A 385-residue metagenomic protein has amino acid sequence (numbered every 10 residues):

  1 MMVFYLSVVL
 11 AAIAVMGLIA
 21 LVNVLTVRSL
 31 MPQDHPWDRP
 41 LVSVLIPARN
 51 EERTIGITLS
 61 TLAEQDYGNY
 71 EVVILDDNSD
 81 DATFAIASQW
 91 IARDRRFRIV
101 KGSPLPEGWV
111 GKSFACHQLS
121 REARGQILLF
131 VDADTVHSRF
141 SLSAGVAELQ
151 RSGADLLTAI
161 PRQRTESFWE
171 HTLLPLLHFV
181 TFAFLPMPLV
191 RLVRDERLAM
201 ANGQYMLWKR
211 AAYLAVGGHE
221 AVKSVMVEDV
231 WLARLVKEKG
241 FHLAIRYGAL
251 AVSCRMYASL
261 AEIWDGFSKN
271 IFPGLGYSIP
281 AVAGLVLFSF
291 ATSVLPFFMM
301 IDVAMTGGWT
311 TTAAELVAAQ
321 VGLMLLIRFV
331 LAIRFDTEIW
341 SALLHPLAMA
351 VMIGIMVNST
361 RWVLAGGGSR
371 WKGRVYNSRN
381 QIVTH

Functional and structural regions predicted by a protein language model:
M1-D38, P175, M187, M352: N-terminal membrane-anchoring/stem segments of glycan-assembly enzymes
V9, N23-T26, R98-R121, F140 (+5 more regions): Long helical/loop segments within the catalytic core of UDP-sugar-dependent glycosyltransferases, especially the large
T26-P32, E51-E64: Short, well-formed alpha-helical segments that are part of the catalytic scaffolds of diverse glycosyltransferases
P36, A281-G366: Membrane-embedded multi-pass helical conduit in multi-pass membrane proteins, especially envelope-biosynthetic
P40-S43, E71: Cell-envelope/extracellular polymer assembly enzymes that use nucleotide-activated donors
L59-P106: Acidic donor-binding segment of Leloir-type glycosyltransferases
A82, V131-E148: Acidic donor-binding/catalytic loop of UDP-sugar-dependent glycosyltransferases, especially processive GT2
L149-A183, A211-L214, H219-V282, S369 (+2 more regions): Catalytic donor/gating beta->alpha subdomain of glycosyltransferases that bind UDP-sugars
